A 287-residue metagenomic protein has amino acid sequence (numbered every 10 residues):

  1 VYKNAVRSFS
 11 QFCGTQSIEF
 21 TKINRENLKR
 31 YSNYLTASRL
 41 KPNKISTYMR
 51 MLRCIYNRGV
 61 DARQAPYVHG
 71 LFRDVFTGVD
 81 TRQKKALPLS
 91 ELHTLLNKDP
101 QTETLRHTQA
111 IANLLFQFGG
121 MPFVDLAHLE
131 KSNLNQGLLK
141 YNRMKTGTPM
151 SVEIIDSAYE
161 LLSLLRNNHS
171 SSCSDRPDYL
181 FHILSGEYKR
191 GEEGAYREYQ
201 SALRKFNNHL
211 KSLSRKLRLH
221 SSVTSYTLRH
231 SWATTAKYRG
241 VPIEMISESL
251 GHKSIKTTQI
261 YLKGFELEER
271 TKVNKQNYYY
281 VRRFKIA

Functional and structural regions predicted by a protein language model:
V6-Q83, K98: N-terminal core-binding DNA-recognition domain of tyrosine recombinases/integrases
H69-F123, A127: Basic, Lys/Arg- and aromatic-enriched nucleic-acid-binding interface segment
A86, R143-G147, E187, L250-K275: Catalytic-site neighborhood detector that most strongly recognizes the C-terminal catalytic loop/helix of tyrosine
Q101-E103, E198, N207-E248: Short, basic (Lys/Arg/His-rich) helix/loop patches that form interaction surfaces in the mid-to-C-terminal regions
H128-L164: Conserved tyrosine-mediated DNA breakage-rejoining catalytic core shared by Y-recombinases
S132-L138, L219-S221, V241-L262, K285-A287: Short, polar N-cap/turn motifs at the start of nucleic acid-interacting alpha helices
E153-D156, K263-A287: DNA/chromatin major-groove-contacting recognition/catalytic segments
N167-S172, I183-K189, Q276-A287: C-terminal secondary-structure termini that scaffold catalytic or DNA-interacting sites
